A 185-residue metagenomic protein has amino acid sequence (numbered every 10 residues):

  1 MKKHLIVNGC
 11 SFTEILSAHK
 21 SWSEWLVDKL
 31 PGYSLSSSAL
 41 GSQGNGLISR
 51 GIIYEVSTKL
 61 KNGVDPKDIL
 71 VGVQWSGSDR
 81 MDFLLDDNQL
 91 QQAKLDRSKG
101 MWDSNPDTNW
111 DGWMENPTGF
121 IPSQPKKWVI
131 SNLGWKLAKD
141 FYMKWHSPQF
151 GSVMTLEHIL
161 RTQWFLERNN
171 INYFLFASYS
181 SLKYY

Functional and structural regions predicted by a protein language model:
M1-E55: Serine-esterase "nucleophile elbow" of acetyl-processing enzymes
Y54-Y185: Alpha-helical cap/lid subdomain in secreted, periplasmic, or secretory-pathway luminal O-acyl-processing enzymes
